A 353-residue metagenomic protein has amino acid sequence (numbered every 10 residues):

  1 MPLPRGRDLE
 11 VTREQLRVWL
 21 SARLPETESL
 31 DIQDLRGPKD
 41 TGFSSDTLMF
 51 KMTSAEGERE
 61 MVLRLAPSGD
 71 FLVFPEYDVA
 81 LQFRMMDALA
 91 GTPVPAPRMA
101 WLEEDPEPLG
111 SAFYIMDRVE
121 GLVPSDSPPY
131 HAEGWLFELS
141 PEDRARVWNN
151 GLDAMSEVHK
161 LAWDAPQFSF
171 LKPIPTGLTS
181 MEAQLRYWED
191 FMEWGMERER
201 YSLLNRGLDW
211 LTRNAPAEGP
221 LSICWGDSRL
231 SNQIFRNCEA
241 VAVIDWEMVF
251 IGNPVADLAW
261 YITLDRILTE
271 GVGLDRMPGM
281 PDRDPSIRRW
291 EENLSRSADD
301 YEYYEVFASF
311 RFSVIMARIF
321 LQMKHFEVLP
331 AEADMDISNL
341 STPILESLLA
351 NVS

Functional and structural regions predicted by a protein language model:
M1-L30: Juxta-kinase regulatory segment immediately upstream of eukaryotic protein kinase catalytic domains
Q33-L204, N214-P220: ATP-binding pocket architecture of kinase catalytic cores
L221-I223, V241: Conserved protein kinase catalytic-loop anchor
I223-W225, L230: Catalytic-loop of the protein kinase fold
I244-V249: Activation of the activation-loop gatekeeper triad in protein kinase-fold domains
A256-S295, A308-E327: Active-site activation/catalytic loop segments of kinase-like enzymes and analogous catalytic loops in related
